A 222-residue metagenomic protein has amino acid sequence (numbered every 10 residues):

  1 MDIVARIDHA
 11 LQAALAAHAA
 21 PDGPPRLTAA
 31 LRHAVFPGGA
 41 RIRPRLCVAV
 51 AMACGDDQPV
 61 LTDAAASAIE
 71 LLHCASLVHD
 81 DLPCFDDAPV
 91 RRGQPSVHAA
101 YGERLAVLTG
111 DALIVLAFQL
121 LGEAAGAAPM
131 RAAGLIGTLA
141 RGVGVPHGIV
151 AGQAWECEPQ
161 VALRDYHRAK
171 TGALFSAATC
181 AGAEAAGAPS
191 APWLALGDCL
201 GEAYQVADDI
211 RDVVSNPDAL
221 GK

Functional and structural regions predicted by a protein language model:
M1-A19: N-terminal amphipathic/basic leader segments beginning at the initiator methionine
G23-K222: Mg2+-dependent prenyl diphosphate-binding active-site environment of isoprenoid biosynthetic enzymes
